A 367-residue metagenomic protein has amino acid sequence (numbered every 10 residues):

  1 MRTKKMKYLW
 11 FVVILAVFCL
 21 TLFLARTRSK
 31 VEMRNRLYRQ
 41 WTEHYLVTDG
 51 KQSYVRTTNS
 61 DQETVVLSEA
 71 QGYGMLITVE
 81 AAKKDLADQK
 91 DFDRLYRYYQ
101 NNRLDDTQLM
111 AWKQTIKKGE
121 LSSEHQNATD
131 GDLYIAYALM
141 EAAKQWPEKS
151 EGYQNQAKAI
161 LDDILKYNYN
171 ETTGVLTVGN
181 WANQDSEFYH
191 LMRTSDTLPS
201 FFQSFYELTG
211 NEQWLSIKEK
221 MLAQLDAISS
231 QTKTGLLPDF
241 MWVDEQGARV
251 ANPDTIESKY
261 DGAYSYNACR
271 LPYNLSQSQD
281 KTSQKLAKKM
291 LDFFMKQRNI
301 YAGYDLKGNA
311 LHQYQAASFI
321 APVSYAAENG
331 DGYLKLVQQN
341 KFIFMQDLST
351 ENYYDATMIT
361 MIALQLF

Functional and structural regions predicted by a protein language model:
M1-M6: Short, Lys/Arg-rich N-terminal segment immediately upstream of the first membrane anchor
Y8-E69, E80-I116, S122, T172-G174 (+5 more regions): Low-complexity, Ser/Thr/Pro/Gly-enriched N-terminal "stalk/linker" regions
T21-A25, A268, N274-Q277, N329-I343 (+1 more regions): Terminal, non-catalytic domain-edge segments
V31-T42, M75, Q89-Q100, A136 (+8 more regions): Hydrophobic core segments within long, regular secondary-structure runs in both alpha- and beta-rich folds
T64-G74, S122-A143: Aromatic-rich carbohydrate-recognition surfaces in CAZymes
V65-E69, E151-I320, E328-G332, Y353: Extended ligand-binding clefts on enzyme/binding-domain cores
M75-K83, Y134-Q145, S200-E207, Y273-Q277 (+2 more regions): Short glycine/serine- and small hydrophobic-enriched flexible loop segments
A82-D91, H125-G131, Q145-E151: Alpha-helix boundary/capping segments in eukaryotic regulatory proteins
